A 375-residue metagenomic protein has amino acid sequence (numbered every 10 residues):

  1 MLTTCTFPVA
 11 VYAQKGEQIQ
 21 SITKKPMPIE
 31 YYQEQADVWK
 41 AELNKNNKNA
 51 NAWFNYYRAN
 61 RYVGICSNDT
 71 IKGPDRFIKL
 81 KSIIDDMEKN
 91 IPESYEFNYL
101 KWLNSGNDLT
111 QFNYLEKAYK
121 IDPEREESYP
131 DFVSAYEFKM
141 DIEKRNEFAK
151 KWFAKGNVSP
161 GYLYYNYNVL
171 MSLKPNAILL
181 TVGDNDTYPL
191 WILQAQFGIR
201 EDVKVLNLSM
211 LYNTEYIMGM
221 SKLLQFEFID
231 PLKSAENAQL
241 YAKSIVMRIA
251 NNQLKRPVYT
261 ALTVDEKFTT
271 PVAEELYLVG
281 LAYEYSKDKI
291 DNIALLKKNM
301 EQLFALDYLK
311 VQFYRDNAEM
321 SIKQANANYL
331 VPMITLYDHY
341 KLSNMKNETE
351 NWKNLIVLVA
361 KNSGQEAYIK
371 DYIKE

Functional and structural regions predicted by a protein language model:
M1-Q18: Bacterial Sec-dependent N-terminal signal peptides
Q14-N168, S172-P175, A195-E375: ER/secretory pathway lumenal C-terminal domains and tails of membrane proteins involved in glycoprotein biogenesis
L180-D184, L208: Short His-Asn-centered micro-motif
Y188-P189: Phosphate- and divalent-cation-binding pockets in alpha/beta enzyme and binding domains that engage nucleotide-derived
